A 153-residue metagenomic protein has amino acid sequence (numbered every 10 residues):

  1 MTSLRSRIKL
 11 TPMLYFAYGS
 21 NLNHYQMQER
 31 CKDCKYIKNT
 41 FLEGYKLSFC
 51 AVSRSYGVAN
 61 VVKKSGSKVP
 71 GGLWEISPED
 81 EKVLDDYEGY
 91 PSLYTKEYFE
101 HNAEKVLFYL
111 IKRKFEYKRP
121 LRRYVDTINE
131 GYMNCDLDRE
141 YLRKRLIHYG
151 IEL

Functional and structural regions predicted by a protein language model:
L4-L153: Glycine-aromatic micro-motifs
